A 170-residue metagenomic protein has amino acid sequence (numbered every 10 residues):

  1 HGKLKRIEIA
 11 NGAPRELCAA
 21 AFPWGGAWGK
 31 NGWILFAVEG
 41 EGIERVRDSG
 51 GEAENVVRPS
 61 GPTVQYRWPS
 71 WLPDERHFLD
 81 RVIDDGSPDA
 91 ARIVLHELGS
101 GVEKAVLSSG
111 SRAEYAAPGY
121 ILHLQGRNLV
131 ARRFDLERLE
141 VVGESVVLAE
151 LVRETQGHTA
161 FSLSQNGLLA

Functional and structural regions predicted by a protein language model:
H1-A170: Acidic, proline/glycine-rich low-complexity intrinsically disordered segments
